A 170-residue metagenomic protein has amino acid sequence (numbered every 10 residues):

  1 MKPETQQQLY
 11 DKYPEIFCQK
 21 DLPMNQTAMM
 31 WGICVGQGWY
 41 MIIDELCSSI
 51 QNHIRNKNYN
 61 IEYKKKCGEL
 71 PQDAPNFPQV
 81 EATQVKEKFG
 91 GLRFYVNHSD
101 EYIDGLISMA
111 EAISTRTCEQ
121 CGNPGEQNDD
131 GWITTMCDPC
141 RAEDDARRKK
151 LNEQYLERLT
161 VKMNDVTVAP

Functional and structural regions predicted by a protein language model:
M1-D104: Long, charged N-terminal interaction/targeting segments
M1-Q6, L106, A110-I113, V166-T167: Glycine-rich phosphate-binding loop of ATP-dependent small-molecule kinases
G68, Q72, E157-A169: Short, intrinsically disordered terminal segments enriched in charged and Pro/Gly residues
K86, G105-R116, Q127-G131: Short, flexible, mixed-charge glycine/proline-rich loop motifs that serve as phosphate/nucleic-acid-contacting
C118-C121, C137: Short cysteine-rich clusters marking metal-coordination/redox-active sites
N123-Q127, A142-D145: Short functional micro-motifs and their immediate structural scaffolds
G131-E143: Cysteine-rich micro-motifs
E143-L156: Short metal-binding segments enriched for Cys and/or His
